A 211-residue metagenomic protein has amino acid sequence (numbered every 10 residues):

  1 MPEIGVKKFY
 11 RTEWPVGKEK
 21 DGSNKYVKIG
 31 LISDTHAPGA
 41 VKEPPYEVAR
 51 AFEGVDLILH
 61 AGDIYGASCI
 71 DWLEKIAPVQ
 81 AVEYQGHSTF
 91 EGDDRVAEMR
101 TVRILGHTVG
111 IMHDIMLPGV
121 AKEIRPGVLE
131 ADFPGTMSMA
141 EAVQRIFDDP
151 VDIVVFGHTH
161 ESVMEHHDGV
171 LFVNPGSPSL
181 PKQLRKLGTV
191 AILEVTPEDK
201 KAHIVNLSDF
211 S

Functional and structural regions predicted by a protein language model:
P2-Y26, I32, T101-L105, V173-S211: Binuclear metal-dependent phosphoesterase catalytic core
G17-E19, I29-E43, R50-L59, I64-L171 (+1 more regions): Conserved catalytic scaffold of divalent metal-dependent phosphoesterases
P44-Y46, L187: Short amphipathic alpha-helical segment that frequently serves as the phosphate-/nucleotide-binding helix
